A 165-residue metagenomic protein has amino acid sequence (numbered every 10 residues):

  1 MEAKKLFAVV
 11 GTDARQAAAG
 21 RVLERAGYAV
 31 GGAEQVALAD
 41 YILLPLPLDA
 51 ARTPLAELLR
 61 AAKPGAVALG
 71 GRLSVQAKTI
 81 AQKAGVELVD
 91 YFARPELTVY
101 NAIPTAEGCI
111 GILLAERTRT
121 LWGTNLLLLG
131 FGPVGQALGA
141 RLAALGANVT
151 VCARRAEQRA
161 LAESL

Functional and structural regions predicted by a protein language model:
E2, L43-G123: Glycine/serine-rich phosphate-binding loop and adjoining beta1-alpha1 elements at the start of nucleotide-handling
E2-A8: Extreme N-terminal starter segment of soluble prokaryotic enzymes
A8-L23, W122-A143: Glycine-rich adenosine-cofactor-binding loop
V10-A18, A26-Q35, L145-L165: NAD(P)-binding Rossmann-fold cofactor-contacting core
T12, A33-E34, P45-P47, G71-L73 (+3 more regions): Fold-independent oxyanion-binding glycine-rich loops and adjacent beta-strand/coil segments at enzyme active sites
G27, L38-Y41, G65-A66, G85 (+3 more regions): Short, well-ordered alpha-helix to beta-strand connector turns
N101, G139, A162-S164: Short, well-ordered secondary-structure micro-motifs
